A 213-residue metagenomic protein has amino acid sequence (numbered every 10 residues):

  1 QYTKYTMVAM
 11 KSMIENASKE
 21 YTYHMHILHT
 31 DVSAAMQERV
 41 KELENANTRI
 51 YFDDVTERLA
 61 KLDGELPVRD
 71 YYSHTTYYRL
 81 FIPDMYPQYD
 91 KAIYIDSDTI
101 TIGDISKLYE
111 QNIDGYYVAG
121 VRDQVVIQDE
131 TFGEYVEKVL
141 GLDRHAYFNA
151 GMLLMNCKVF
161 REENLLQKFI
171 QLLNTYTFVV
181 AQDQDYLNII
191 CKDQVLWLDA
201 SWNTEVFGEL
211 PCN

Functional and structural regions predicted by a protein language model:
Q1-N213: Glycosyltransferase catalytic domains, chiefly GT-A lineage
